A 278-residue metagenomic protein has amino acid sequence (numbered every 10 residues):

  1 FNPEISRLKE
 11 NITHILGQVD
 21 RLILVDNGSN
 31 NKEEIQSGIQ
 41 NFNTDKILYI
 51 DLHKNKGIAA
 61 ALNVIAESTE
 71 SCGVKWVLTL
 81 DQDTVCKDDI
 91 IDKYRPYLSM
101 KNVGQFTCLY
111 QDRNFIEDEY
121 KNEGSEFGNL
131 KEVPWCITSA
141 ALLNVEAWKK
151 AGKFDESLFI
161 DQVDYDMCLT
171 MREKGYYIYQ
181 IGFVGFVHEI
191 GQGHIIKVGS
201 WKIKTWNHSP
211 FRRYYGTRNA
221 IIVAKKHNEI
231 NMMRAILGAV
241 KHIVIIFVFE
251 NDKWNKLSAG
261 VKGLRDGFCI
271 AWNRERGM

Functional and structural regions predicted by a protein language model:
P3-G17: Short, well-formed alpha-helical segments that are part of the catalytic scaffolds of diverse glycosyltransferases
D26-Q36, K54, T84-V85: A conserved acidic beta->alpha catalytic loop
L52-S71: Glycine-rich, basic loop-to-helix element that forms the pyrophosphate-binding segment of sugar-nucleotide handling
V74-D83: Short beta-strand-to-loop acidic/aromatic patch adjacent to the donor-nucleotide binding site
D88-Y120: Conserved donor NDP-sugar-binding/catalytic core segment of glycosyltransferases
E126-L143: A recurrent flexible, glycine/aromatic-enriched loop bordering the glycosyltransferase active site that acts as
A147, A151-G152, S157-I190: A short, conserved alpha-helix in the catalytic core of glycosyltransferases
K225-M278: Non-catalytic, C-terminal membrane-associated alpha-helical segments of glycosyltransferases
